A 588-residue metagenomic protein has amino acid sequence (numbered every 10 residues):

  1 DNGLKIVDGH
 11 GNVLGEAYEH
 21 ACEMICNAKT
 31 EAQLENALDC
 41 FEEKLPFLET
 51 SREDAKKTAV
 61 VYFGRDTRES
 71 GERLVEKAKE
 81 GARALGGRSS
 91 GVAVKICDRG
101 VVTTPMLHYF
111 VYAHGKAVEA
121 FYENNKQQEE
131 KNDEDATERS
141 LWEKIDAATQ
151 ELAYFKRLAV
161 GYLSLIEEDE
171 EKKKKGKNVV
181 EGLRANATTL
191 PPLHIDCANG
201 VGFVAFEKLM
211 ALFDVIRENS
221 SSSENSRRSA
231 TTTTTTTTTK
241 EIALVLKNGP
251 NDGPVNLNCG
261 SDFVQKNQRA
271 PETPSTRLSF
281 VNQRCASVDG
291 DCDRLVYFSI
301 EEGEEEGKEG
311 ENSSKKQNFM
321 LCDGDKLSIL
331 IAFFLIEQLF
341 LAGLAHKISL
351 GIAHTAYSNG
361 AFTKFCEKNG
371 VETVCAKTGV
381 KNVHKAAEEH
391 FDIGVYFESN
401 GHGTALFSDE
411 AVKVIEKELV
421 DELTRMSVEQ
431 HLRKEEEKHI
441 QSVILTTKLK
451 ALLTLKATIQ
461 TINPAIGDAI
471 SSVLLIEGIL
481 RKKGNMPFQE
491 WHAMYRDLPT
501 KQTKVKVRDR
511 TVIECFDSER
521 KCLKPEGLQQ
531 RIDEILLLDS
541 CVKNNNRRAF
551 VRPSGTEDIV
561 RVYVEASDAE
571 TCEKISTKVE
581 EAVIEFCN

Functional and structural regions predicted by a protein language model:
D1-G81, G86-V92, H114-N132, S140-L193 (+2 more regions): An N-terminal, well-structured beta->alpha segment
E53, R277, A286-S287, M494 (+1 more regions): Replace "in large, NTP-powered and nucleic-acid-processing enzymes" with "in large, NTP-powered factors and other
G71, V75, K79, F203-F206 (+3 more regions): Short, highly selective alpha-helical patches that border small-molecule cofactor pockets in redox/cofactor-processing
A84, V101-V102, A147-K483: Phosphate-binding chemistry for phosphorylated carbohydrates and sugar-nucleotides
S90-T104, N251: Conserved phosphate-binding/catalytic loops in two-lobed NTP-binding clefts
V102-G115: Short alpha-helix plus adjacent loop in nuclease-associated cores
E435-T461, I479-N588: Catalytic-core signal marking the mid-to-C-terminal active-site face
